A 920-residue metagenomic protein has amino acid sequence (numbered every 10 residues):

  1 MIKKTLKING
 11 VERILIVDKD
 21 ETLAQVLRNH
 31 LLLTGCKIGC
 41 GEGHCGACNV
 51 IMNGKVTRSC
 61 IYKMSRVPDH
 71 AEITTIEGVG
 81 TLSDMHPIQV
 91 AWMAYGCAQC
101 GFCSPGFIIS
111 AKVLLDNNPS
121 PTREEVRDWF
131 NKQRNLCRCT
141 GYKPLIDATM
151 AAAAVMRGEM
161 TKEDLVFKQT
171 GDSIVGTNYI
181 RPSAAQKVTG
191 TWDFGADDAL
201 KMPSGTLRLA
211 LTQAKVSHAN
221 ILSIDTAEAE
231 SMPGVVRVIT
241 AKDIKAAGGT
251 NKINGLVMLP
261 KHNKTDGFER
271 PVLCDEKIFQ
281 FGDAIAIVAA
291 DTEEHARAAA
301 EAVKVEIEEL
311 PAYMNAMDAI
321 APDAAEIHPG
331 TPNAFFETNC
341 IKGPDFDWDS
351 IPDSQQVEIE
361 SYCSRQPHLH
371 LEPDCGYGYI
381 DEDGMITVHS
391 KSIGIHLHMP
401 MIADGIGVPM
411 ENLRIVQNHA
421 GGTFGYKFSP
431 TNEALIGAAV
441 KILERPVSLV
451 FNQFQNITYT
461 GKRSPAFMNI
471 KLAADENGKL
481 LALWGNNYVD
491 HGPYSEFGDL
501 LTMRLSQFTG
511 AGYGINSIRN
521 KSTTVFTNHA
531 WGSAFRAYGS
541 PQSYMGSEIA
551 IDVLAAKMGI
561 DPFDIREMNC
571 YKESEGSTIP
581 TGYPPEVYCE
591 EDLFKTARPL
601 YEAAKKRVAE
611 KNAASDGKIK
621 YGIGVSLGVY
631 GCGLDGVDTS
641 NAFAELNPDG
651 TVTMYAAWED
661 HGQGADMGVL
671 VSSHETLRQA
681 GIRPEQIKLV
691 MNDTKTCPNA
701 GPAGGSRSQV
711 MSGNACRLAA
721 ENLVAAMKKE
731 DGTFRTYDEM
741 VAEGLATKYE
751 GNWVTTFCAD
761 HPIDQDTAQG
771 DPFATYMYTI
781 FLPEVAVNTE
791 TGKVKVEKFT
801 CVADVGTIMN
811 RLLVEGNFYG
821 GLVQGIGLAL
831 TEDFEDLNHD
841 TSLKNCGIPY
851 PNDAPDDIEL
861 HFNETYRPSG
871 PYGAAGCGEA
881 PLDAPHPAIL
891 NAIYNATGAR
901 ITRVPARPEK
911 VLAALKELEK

Functional and structural regions predicted by a protein language model:
M1-K168: Signature of N-terminal electron-transfer/Fe-S-associated modules in redox systems
I2, K132-G195, A604-K611, E645 (+5 more regions): Intrinsic disorder at enzyme termini
V50, Q186, W192, A196 (+10 more regions): Short beta-strand elements
G96, T177, S183-T189, L256 (+6 more regions): Glycine-rich loop/linker segments at domain edges
A154-T331: Flexible, low-hydrophobicity surface segments
K242, G255, G407-N412, I442-P446 (+5 more regions): C-terminal catalytic domains of large/alpha subunits in multi-subunit enzymes
D291, R445-V489, N714-D738: Phosphate/diphosphate-binding loops
D323-I406, C570-T651, S842-H861: Helix-loop-helix junctions that connect adjacent transmembrane helices in secondary transporters/permeases, recognized
